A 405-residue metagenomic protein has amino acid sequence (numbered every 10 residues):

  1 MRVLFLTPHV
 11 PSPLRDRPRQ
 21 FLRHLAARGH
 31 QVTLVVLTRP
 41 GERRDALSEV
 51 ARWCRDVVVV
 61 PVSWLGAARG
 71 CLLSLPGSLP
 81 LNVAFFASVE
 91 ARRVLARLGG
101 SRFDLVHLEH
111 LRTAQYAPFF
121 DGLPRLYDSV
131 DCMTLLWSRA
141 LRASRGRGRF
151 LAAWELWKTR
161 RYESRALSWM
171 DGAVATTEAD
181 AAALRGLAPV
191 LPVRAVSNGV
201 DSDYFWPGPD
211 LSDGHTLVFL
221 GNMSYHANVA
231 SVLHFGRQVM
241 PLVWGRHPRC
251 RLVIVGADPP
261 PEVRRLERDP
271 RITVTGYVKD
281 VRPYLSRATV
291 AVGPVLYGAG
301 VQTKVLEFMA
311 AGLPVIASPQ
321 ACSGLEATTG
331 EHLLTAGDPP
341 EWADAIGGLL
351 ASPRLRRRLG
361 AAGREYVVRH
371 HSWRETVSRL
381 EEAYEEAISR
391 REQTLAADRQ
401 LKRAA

Functional and structural regions predicted by a protein language model:
M1-V58, S101: N-terminal subdomain of nucleotide-sugar transferases
P8, W64-F85, R125-S164, N222: Acceptor-binding helix/loop patch of EC 2.4 sugar-transfer enzymes, predominantly nucleotide-sugar-dependent
L126-Y127, T134, A152-P207: Donor nucleotide-sugar binding/catalytic pocket of nucleotide-sugar-dependent glycosyltransferases
S168, G186, A195-R287: Conserved catalytic-core segment of nucleotide-activated headgroup transferases in glycan assembly
D171, R271, S286-G300, A311-P314: Acidic donor-binding loop of glycosyltransferase active sites
K304-E307, P314-S318: Short hydrophobic beta-strand element within catalytic cores of glycosyltransferases and related nucleotide-activated
L333-P340, G348-P353: Conserved acidic donor-binding segment of nucleotide-sugar-dependent glycosyltransferases
G348, L355-R369, T376-E382: A short, well-ordered alpha-helix in the C-terminal region of glycosyltransferases
